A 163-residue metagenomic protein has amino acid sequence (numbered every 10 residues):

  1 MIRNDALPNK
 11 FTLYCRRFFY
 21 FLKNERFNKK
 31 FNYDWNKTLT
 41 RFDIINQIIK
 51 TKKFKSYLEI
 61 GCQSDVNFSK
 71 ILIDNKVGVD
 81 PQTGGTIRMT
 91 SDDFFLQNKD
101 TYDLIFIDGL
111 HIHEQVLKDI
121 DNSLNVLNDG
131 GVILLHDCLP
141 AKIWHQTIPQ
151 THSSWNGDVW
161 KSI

Functional and structural regions predicted by a protein language model:
M1-F106, L110-I163: A short alpha-helical cap/connector motif
